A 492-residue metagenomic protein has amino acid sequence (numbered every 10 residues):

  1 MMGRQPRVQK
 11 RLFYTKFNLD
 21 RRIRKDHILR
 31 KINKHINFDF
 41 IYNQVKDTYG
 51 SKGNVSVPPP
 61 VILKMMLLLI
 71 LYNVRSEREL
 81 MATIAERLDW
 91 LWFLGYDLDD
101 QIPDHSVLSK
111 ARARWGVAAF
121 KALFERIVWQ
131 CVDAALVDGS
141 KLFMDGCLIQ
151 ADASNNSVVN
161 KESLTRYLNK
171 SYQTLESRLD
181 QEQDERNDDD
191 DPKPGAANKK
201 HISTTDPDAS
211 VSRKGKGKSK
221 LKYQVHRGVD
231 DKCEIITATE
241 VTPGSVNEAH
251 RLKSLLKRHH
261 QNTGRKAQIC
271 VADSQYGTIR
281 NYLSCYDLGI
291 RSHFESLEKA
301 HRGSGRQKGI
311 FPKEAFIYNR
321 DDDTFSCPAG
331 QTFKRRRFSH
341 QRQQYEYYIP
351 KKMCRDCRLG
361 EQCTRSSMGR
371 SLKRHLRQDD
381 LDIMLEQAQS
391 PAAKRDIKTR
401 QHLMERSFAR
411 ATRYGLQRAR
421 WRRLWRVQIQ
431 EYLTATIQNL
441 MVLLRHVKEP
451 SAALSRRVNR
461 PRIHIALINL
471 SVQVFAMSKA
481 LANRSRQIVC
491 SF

Functional and structural regions predicted by a protein language model:
M1-R30: Hydrophobic alpha-helical membrane-insertion signals
Q5-P6, N73-E86, Y96-F492: Anion-binding and metal-coordination hotspots
D20-R22, N54, G217: Short secondary-structure boundary/capping segments within folded domains
R22, V45, M81, W92: A detector of single, family-specific signature residues that are central to catalytic or substrate-handling motifs
K25-L67, Y72-N73, L376, D380: Basic, short loop/linker segments at the boundary and entry of helix-turn-helix/winged-helix-like folds
Y49, L69-I70, W92, R112-W115: Short amphipathic alpha-helical interaction patches enriched in hydrophobic/aromatic residues with interspersed Lys/Arg
